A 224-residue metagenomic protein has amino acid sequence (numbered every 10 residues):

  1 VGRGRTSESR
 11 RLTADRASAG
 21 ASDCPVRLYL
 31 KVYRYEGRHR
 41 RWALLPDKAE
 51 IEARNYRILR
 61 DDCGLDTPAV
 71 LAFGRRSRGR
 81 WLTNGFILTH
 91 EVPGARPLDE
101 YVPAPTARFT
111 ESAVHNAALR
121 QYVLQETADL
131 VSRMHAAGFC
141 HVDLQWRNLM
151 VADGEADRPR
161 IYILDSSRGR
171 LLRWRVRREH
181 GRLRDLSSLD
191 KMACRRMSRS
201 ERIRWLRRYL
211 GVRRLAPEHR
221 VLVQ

Functional and structural regions predicted by a protein language model:
V1-R108, S132-A137, H141: Conserved ATP-binding subdomain of kinase catalytic cores across diverse folds
H39-L45, S112-H115, S167-R178: Short helix/strand-bridging catalytic loops that position acidic/His residues to coordinate divalent metals and engage
L44-D47, A118-L119, L130, G181: Alpha-helix N-cap and loop-to-helix initiation/capping positions
R75-R78, S112, A118, H135-A136 (+3 more regions): Soluble, non-transmembrane catalytic domains of enzymes that act on hydrophobic metabolites at membranes
L144-G154: Hydrophobic residue at the +6 position relative to the catalytic HRD Asp in the kinase catalytic loop
R158-Q224: C-lobe/activation-segment region of protein kinase-like
